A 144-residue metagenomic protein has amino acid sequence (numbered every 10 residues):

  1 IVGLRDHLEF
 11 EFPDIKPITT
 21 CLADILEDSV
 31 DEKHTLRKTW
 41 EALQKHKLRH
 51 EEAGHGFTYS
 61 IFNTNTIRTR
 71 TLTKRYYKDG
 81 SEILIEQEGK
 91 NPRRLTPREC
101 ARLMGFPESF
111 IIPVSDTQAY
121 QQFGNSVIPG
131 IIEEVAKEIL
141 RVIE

Functional and structural regions predicted by a protein language model:
I1-K78: Class I S-adenosyl-L-methionine
F12-P13, L84, S115, E144: Short linear functional motifs in flexible/disordered or boundary regions
D28, F106-S109, R141-V142: A structural signal for alpha-helix termini and helix-coil/disorder junctions
Y76-V114, A119: FAD-binding beta-loop-beta segment adjacent to the flavin cofactor pocket
I128: A helicase ATPase "motif cassette" and its flanking acidic/Ser/Thr-rich regulatory loops
I132: Acidic-aromatic/histidine active-site loop/patch
A136-E144: Short, hydrophobic alpha-helical segments
